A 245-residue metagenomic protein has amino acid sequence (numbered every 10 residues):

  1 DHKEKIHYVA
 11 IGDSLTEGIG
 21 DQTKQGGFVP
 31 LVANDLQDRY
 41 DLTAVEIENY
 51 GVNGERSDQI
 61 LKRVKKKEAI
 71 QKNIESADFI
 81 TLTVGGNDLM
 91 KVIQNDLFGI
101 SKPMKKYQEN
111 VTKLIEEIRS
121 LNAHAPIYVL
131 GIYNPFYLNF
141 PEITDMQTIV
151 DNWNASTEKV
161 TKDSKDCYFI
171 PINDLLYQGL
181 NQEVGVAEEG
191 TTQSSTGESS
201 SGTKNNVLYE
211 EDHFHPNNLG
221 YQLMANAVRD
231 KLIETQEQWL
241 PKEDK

Functional and structural regions predicted by a protein language model:
D1-G51, A69-K72: Serine-esterase "nucleophile elbow" of acetyl-processing enzymes
H7-I11, T16, E46-G51, D78-T83 (+4 more regions): Structural recognition of the beta-strand scaffold that forms the well-ordered cores of secreted hydrolase catalytic
L15-T23, N49, Q94-K105, I143-Q147 (+1 more regions): Second-shell loop/turn segments in exported
N53-I70, G185-E189: Charged, often glycine-rich, active-site loop that binds/positions anionic groups
L61-K105: Oxyanion-hole/transition-state-stabilizing segment in secreted/luminal serine hydrolases and related acyltransferases
P135-L175: Substrate-gating cap/lid alpha-helix
D174-D212: Mobile gating loops/cap/lid regions near enzyme active sites that modulate substrate access
G197-K245: Histidine-centered active-site loop/cap adjacent to the catalytic His in serine esterases/O-acetyl transfer systems
